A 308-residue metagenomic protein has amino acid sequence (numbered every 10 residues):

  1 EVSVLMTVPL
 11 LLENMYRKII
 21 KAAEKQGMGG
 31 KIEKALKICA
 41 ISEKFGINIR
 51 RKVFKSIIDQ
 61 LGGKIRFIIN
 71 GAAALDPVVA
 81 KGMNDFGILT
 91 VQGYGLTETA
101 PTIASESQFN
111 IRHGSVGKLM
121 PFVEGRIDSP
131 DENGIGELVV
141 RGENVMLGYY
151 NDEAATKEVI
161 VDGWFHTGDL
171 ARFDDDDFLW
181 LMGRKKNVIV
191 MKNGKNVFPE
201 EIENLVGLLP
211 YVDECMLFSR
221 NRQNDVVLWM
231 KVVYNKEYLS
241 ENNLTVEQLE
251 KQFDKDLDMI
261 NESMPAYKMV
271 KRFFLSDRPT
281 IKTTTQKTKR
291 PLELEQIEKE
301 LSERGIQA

Functional and structural regions predicted by a protein language model:
V2-R66, Y234-N261: Alpha-helical "lid/cap" subdomains adjacent to substrate-binding clefts that gate access and reposition the ligand
S3, R66, L89, D213 (+1 more regions): Short acidic/polar active-site loop segments enriched in Thr and Asp
L5-V8, G125, D169, D177 (+4 more regions): Residue-level signal for inorganic ion chemistry
F45, I49-L179, K185-V188, L208: Conserved AMP-binding/adenylate-forming
A74, N221-Q223, N235-E237, S276-K282: Short, internal active-site loops enriched in acidic
G142, L147-G148, L170-A266: AMP-binding/adenylate-forming catalytic core of the ANL superfamily
M216-F218, L257-A308: Conserved C-terminal "lid"/linker of ANL adenylate-forming enzymes
